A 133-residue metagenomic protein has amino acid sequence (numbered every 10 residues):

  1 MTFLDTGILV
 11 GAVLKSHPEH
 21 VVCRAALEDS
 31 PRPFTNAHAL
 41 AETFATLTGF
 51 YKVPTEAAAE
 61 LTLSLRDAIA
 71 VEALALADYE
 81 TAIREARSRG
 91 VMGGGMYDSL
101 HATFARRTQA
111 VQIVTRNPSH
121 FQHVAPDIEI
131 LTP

Functional and structural regions predicted by a protein language model:
M1, A102-P133: Acidic, PIN/NYN-like endoribonuclease modules and their adjacent C-terminal/linker elements
M1-T35, F50-E60: Short, well-structured N-terminal submotif of metal-dependent ribonuclease cores
D5, T35-N36, G94-G95, N117 (+1 more regions): Histidine- and aromatic-rich ligand-binding microenvironments
L9-V10, L40, F121: A generic structural signal for short hydrophobic patches within well-formed alpha-helices
V53-A58, R66-A68, E72: Helix-adjacent hinge/juxtasegments
L63-S64, L74, R89, G93 (+2 more regions): Internal alpha/beta domain cores that form substrate/cofactor-binding pockets in large enzymes and binding proteins
A70-R116: Active-site neighborhoods of divalent-metal-dependent phosphate/nucleic-acid chemistry enzymes
